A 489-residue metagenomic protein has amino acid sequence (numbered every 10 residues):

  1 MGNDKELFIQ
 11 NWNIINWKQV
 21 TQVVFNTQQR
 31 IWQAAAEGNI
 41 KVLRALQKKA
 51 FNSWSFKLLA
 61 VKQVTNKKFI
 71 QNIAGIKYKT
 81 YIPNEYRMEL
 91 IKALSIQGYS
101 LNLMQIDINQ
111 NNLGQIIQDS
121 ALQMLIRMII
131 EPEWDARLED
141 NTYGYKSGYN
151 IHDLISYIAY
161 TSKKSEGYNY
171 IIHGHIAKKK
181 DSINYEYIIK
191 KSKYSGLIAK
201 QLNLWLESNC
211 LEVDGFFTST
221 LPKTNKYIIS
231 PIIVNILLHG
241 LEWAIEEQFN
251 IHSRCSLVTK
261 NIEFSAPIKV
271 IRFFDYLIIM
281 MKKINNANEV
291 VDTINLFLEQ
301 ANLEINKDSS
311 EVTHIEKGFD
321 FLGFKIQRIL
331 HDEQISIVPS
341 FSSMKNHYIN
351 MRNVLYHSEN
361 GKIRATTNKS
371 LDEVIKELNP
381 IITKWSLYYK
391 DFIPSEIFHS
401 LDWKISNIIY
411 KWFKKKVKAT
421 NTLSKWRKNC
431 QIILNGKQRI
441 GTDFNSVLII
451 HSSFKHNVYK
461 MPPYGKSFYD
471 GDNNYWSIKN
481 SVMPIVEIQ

Functional and structural regions predicted by a protein language model:
M1-I229, I236: Conserved two-metal-ion catalytic palm core of "right-hand" nucleic acid polymerases, unifying RNA-dependent RNA
L43, L138-S147, N250-T259, S309 (+2 more regions): Short, glycine/acidic-rich hinge or "gate" loops at secondary-structure transitions that mediate conformational
Q110-N111, Q115, S219-N225, H357-E373 (+1 more regions): Short, solvent-exposed helix-loop connector elements
S120, M124-I129, E133, Y187 (+8 more regions): Amphipathic alpha-helical segments in well-ordered regions
S156-F297, A301-K307, E311-G318: Conserved polymerase palm-domain catalytic core
F216, A301-E377, I381-T383: A conserved non-catalytic segment of reverse transcriptases and RNA-directed RNA polymerases corresponding to the late
D372-K428: Non-catalytic, peripheral interaction segments enriched in hydrophobic/basic residues
K404, I408, F413-Q489: Extended C-terminal regions of large enzymes
